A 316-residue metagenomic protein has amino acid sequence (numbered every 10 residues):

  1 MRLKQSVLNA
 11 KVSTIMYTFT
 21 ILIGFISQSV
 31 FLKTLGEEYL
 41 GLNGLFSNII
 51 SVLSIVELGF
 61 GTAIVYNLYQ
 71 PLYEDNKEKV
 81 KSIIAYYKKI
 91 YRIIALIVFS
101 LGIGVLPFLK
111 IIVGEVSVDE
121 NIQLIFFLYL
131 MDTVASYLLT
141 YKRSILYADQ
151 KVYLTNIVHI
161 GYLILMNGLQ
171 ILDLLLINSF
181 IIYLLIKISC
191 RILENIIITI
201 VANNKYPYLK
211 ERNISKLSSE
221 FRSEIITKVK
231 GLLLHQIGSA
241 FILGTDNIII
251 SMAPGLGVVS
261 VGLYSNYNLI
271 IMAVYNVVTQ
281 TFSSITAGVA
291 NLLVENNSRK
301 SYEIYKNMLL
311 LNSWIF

Functional and structural regions predicted by a protein language model:
M1-S6, E120, I181, I198-G244 (+1 more regions): Interhelical loop/hinge segments that connect adjacent transmembrane helices in multipass membrane
L3-V7, T133-G161, L176, I181: Membrane-interface junctions at transmembrane-helix termini in multi-pass inner-membrane proteins
Q5-Y69, F99-I103, D132, N167 (+2 more regions): Signature of the first transmembrane helix
M16, Q123, F127, N156-Y206 (+3 more regions): Hydrophobic alpha-helical transmembrane segments
F31-V52, F180-L185, F221-K228, I250-M272 (+1 more regions): Interfacial/gating helices of multi-pass transporter permease domains
G41-E57, K89-I90, I192-L193, K230-G231 (+3 more regions): Alpha-helical transmembrane segments of polytopic membrane transporters and translocases
L58-E74, Y147-A148, Y206-E211, Y267 (+1 more regions): Helix-loop junctions and terminal segments of transmembrane helices in multi-pass membrane transport/translocation
S100, G104-P107, V116-L139, N156-I160 (+1 more regions): Alpha-helical transmembrane segments of multi-pass membrane proteins
